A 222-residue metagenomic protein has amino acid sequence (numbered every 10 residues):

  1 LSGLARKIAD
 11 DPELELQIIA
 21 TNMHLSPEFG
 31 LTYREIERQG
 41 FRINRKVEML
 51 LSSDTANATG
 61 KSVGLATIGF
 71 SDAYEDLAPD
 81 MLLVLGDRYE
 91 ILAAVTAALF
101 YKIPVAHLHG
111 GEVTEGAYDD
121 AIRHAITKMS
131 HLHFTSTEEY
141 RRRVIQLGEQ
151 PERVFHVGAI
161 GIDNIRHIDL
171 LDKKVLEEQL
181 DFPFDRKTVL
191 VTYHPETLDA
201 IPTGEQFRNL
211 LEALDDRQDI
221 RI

Functional and structural regions predicted by a protein language model:
L1-A9, M49-P151: Active-site and donor-binding regions of nucleotide-sugar-utilizing enzymes
D11, R45, N57-G64, I68 (+4 more regions): PLP-dependent amino-acid enzyme catalytic core
E13-E15, L211-I222: A conserved nucleotide-sugar
L14-S62, G69: Conserved nucleotide-sugar phosphate-binding/catalytic loop shared by glycosyltransferases and other
L16-N22, H133-F134, R221-I222: Short internal beta-strands
I19-T21, L108, T192: Short hydrophobic segments within beta-strands
H24-P27, S130-E205: A nucleotide-sugar donor-handling region in carbohydrate enzymes
D119-A121, K173, T203-L211: Charged helix-capping and loop-helix junction motifs
